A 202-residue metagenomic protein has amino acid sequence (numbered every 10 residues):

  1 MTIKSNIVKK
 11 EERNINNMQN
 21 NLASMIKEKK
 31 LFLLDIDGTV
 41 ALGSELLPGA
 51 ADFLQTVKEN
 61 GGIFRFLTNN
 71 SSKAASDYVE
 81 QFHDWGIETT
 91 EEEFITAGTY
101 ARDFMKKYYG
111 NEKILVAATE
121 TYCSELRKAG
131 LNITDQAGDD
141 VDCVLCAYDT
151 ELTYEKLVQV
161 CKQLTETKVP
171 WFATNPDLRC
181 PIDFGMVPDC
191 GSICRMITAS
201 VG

Functional and structural regions predicted by a protein language model:
I3-I36, V40-G202: HAD-like aspartate-dependent phosphatase fold
